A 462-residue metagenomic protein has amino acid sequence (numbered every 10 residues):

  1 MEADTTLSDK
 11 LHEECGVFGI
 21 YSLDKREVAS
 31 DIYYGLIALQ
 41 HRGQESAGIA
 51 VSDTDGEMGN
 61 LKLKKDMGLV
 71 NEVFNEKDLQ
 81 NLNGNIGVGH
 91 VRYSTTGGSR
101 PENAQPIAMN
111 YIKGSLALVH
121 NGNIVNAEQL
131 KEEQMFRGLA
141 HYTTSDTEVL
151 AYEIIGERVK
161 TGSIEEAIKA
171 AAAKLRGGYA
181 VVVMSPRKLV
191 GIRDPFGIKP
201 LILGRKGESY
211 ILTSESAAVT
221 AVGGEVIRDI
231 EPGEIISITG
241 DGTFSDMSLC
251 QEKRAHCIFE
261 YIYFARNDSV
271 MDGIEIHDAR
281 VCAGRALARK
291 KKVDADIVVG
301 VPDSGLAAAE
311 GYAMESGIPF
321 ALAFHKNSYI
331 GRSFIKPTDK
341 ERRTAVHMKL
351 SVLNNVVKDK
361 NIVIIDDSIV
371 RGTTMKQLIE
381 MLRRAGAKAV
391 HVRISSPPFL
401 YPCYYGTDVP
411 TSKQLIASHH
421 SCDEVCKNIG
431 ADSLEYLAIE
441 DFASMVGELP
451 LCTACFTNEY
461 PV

Functional and structural regions predicted by a protein language model:
M1-P232, S237-A295, V301, A389: Conserved short alpha-helical segments that host acidic/polar catalytic motifs at enzyme active sites
L79, N103, G156-V159, I335-K340 (+2 more regions): Short, surface-exposed amphipathic charged segments that create phosphate/polyanion-binding patches used for binding
T95-T96, N126, I198-K199, V219-T220 (+6 more regions): Flexible loop/turn segments at secondary-structure boundaries
L139, K160-T161, K292-D296, M314-A321 (+2 more regions): Secondary-structure transition/capping motifs at alpha-helix termini and the adjoining loop/turn into the next element
T143, E148-A151, F320-G331, N428-S444: A conserved beta-strand->alpha-helix junction
R187-K188, G223-D229, L249, E380-V462: PRPP-dependent phosphoribosyltransferase catalytic core
V298, G305-Y312, S316, F320 (+1 more regions): Extended, hydrophobic alpha-helical segments in both membrane/secreted and soluble proteins
G317-V363, T373, L400-P410: Short, glycine/charge-rich flexible loops or terminal/linker lids adjacent to PRPP-binding catalytic cores
